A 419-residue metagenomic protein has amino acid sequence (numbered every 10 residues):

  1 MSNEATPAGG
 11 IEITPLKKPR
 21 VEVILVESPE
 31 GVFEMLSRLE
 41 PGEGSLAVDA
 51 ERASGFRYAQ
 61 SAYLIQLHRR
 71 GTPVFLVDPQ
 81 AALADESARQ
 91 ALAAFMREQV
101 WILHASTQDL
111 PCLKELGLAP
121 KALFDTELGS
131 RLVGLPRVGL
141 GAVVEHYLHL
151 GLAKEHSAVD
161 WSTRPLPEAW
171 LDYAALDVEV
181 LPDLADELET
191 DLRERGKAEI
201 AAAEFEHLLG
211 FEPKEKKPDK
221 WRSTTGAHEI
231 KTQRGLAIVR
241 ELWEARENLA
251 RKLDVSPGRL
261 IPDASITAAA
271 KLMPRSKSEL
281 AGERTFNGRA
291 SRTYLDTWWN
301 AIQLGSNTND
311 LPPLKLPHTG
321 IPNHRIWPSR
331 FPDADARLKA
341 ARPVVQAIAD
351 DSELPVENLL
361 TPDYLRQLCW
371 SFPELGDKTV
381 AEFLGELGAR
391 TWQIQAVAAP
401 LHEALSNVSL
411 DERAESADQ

Functional and structural regions predicted by a protein language model:
M1-L46, A50: N-terminal accessory regions of nucleic-acid-interacting proteins
A8-L25, Q66, G71-R89, A94-F95 (+4 more regions): Active-site-proximal helix-loop-helix substrate-binding element of RNase H-like nuclease domains
R57-Q60: Short glycine/proline-enriched turns and hinge-like loops at secondary-structure junctions
E168, L188-Q419: Accessory DNA-binding and partner-docking regions appended to nucleic-acid-acting proteins, especially the terminal
